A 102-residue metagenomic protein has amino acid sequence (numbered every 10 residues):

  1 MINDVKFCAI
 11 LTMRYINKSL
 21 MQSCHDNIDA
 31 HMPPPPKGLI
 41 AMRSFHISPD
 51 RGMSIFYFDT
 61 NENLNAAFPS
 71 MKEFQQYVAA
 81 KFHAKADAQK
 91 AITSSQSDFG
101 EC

Functional and structural regions predicted by a protein language model:
M1-M53, D59-E73, A80-C102: Short S/T/G/P-rich N-terminal loop/turn motif that feeds into the first structured element of a domain
